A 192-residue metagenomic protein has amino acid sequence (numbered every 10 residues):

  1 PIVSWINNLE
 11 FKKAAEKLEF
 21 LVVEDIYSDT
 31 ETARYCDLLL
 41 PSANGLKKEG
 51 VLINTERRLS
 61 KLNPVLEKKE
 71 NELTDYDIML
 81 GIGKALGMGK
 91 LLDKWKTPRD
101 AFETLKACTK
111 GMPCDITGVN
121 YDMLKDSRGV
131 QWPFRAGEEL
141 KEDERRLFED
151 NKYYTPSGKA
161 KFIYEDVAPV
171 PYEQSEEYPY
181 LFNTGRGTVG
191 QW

Functional and structural regions predicted by a protein language model:
P1-E70, E103-W192: A cross-kingdom feature strongest in bacterial/archaeal respiratory oxidoreductases
L9, K13, D77, K96-R99: Generic alpha-helical secondary structure signal
Y76-D93: Non-catalytic, well-ordered alpha-helical segments in soluble enzyme domains
G87, R99-K106: Short amphipathic alpha-helical surface patches that mediate protein-protein
D93-P98, T117-N120: Short coil/turn segments at secondary-structure boundaries
